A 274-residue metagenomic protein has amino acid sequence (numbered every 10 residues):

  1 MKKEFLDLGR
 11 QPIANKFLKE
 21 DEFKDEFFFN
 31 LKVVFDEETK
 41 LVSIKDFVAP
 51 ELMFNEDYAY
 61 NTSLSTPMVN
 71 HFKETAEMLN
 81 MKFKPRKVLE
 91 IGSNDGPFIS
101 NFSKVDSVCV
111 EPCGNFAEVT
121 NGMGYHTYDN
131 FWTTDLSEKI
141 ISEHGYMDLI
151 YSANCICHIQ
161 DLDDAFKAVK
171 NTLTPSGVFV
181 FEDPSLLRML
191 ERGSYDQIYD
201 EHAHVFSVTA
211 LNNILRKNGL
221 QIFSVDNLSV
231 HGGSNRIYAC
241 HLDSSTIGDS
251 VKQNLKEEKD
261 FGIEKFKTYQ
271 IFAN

Functional and structural regions predicted by a protein language model:
M1-P67, D226: N-terminal juxtadomain amphipathic helix that follows a signal peptide/anchor or precedes a small N-terminal auxiliary
K84-N94: Conserved class I S-adenosyl-L-methionine
D95-V105: Conserved SAM-binding loop of SAM-dependent methyltransferases across substrates and taxa, primarily the Class I
M123-K139: Conserved SAM-binding strand-loop segment of SAM-dependent methyltransferases
D148-Y151: A conserved beta-strand element that flanks and buttresses the S-adenosyl-L-methionine
D163-V180: A short glycine-rich, Lys/Arg-flanked "PGG" loop and its adjoining helix->strand segment in the class I
F181-H204, V208-L215: Short, glycine-/aromatic-enriched active-site segment of Class I SAM-dependent methyltransferases
H231-N274: Flexible, glycine-/basic-rich loop-and-beta segments that form/coincide with the SAM-dependent methyltransferase
